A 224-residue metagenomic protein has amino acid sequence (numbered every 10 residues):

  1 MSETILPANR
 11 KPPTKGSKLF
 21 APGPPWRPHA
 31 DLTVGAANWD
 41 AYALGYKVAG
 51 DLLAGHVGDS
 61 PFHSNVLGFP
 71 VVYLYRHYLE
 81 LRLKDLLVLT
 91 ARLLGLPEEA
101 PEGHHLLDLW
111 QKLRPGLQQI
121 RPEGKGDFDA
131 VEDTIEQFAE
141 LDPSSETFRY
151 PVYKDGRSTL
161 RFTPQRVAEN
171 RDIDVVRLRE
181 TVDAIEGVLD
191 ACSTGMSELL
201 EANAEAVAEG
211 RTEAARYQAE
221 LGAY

Functional and structural regions predicted by a protein language model:
M1-Y224: Domain-scale activation on soluble regions of proteins
